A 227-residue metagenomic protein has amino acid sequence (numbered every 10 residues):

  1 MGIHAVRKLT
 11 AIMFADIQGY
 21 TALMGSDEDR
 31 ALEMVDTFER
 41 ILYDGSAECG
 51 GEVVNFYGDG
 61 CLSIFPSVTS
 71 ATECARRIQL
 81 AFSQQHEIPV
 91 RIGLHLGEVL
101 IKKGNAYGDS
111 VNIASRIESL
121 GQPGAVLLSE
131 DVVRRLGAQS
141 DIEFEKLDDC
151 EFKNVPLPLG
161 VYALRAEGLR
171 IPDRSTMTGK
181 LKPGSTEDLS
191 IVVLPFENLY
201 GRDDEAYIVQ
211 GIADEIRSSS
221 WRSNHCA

Functional and structural regions predicted by a protein language model:
M1-C74, A81: Catalytic NTP-binding/metal-coordinating core of nucleotidyl cyclase/transferase enzymes
M1-R7, L164-I191: Intrinsically disordered or compositionally simple regulatory linkers and C-terminal tails in signal-transduction
I3, R40-Y43, A47, L62-A163 (+3 more regions): Catalytic beta-strand-to-alpha-helix segment of the class III nucleotidyl cyclase homology domain
A15, H95-G97, L164-E167, L194-F196: Generic beta-structure capping elements
G19-Y20, G97-L100, F196-G201: A short, flexible beta-alpha/helix-coil linker loop
M24-D27, G104-Y107, D203-Y207: Short, solvent-exposed loop/turn segments at secondary-structure boundaries
E28-L32, D36, Y107-V111, Q210: Short, conserved loop/turn and helix-capping segments at secondary-structure boundaries that abut family-defining
G179-A227: Acidic, proline/glycine-rich low-complexity intrinsically disordered segments
